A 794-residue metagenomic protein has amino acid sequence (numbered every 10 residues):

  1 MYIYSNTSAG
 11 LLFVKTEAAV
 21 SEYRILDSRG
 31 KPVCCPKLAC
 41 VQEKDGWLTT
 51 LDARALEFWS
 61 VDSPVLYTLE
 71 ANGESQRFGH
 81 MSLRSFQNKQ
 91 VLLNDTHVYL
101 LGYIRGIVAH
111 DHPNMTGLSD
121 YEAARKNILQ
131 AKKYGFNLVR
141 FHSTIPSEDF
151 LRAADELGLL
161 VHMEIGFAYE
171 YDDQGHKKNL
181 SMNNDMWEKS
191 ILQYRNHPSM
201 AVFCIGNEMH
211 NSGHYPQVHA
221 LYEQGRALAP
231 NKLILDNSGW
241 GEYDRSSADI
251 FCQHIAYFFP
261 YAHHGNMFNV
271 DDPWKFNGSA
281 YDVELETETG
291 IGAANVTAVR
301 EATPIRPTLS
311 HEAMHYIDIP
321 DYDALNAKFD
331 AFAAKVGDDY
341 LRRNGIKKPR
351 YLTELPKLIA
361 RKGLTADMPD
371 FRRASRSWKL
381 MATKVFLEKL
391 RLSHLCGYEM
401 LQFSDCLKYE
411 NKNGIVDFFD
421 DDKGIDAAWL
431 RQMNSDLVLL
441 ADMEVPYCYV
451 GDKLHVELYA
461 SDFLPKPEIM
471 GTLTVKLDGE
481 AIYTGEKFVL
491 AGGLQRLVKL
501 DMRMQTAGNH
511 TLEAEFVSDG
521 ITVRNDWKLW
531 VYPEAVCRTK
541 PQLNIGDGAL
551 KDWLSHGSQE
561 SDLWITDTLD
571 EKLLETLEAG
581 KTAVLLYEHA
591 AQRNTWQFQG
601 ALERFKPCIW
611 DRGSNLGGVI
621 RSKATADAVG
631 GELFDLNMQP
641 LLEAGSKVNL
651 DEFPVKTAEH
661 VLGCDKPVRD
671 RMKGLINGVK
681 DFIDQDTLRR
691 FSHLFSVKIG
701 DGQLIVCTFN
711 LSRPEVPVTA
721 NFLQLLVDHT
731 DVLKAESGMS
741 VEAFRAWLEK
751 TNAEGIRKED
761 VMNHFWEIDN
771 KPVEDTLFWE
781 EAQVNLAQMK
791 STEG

Functional and structural regions predicted by a protein language model:
M1-H142, A153, L157-V161, A201-V202 (+8 more regions): Secreted/periplasmic carbohydrate-active enzymes, especially glycoside hydrolases
Q76-Q90, I291-V296, Y398, T568-K572 (+1 more regions): Short acidic, Pro/Gly- and aromatic-enriched capping/linker segments at domain boundaries
V108, G241, Y257-F258, M314-I317 (+6 more regions): Short, solvent-exposed loop/turn segments at secondary-structure junctions
R125-L129, L138-D417: Substrate-binding/catalytic cleft of secreted carbohydrate-active enzymes, primarily glycoside hydrolases
E242-G265, S555-T595: Short, well-ordered secondary-structure micro-motifs within conserved domains or adaptor modules
E410-G414, F419-D421, C448-Y459, L464 (+8 more regions): Extracellular ligand-binding/catalytic regions of CAZymes and related secreted enzymes and adhesion modules
T568-V655, V716: A glycine-rich, often tryptophan-bearing local segment used as a flexible ligand/cofactor-contacting loop or short
P654-F691: Short, Gly/Ser/Thr-enriched beta-strand-loop segments that form substrate-interacting elements of hydrolase/peptidase
